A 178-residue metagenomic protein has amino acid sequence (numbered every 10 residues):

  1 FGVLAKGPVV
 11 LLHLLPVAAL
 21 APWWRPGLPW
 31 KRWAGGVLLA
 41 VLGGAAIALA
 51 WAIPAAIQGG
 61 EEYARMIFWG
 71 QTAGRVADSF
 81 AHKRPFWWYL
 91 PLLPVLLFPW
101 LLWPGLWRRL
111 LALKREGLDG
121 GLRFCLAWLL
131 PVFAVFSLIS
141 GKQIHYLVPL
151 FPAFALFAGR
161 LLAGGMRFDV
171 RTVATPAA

Functional and structural regions predicted by a protein language model:
V10-I144, A153-G164, V173-A178: Transmembrane-lumen/periplasm boundary regions of multi-pass, lipid-linked membrane glycan transferases
P149: Short conserved active-site loop signatures built around small residues
